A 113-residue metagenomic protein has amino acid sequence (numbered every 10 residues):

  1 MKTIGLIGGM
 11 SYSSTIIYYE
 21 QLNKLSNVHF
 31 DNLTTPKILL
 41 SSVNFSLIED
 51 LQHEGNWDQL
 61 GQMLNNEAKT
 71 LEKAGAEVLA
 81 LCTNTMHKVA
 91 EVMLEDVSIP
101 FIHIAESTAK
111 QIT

Functional and structural regions predicted by a protein language model:
M1-Q59: N-terminal glycine-rich anion-binding loop in soluble enzyme alpha/beta folds
S13, H87-K88, S107: Short alpha-helical
F30-L33, M93-T113: Short, acidic/small-residue loops that bind anionic groups at enzyme active sites
L51-Q52, V89-D96: Metal-dependent catalytic neighborhoods of phosphoester/phosphodiester hydrolases
E54-T70: Glycine-rich, highly charged phosphate/nucleotide-binding loops
G55-L60, V78, S98-I102: Short, flexible loop segments at the rims of nucleotide/cofactor-binding pockets, characterized by
A74-A90: N-terminal glycine-rich "phosphate-gripper" loop used for MgATP/nucleotide binding and carboxylate activation
